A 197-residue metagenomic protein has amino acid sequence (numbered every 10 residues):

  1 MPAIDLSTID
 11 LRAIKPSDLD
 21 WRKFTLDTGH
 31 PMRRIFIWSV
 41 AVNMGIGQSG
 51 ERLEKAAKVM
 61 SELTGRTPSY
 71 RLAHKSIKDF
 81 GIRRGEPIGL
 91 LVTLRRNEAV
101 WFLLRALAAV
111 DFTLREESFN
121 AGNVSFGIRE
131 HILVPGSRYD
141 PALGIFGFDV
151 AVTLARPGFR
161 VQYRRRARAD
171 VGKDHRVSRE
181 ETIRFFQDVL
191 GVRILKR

Functional and structural regions predicted by a protein language model:
P2-R197: Ribosome-associated RNA-binding proteins
